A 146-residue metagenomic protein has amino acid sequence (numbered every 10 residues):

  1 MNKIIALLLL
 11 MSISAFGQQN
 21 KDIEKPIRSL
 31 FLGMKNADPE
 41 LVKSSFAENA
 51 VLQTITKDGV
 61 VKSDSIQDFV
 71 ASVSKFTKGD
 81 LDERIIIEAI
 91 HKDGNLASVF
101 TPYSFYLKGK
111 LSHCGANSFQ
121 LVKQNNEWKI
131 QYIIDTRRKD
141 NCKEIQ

Functional and structural regions predicted by a protein language model:
M1-L7, L121: Sec-dependent signal peptide recognition, specifically the positively charged N-region followed immediately by
S12-S44, D64: Short, low-complexity N-terminal intrinsically disordered segments enriched in polar/charged residues
R28, L32, F46-D58: Short, solvent-exposed secondary-structure junction/capping segments
L30, V42, A50, V99 (+1 more regions): Hydrophobic pocket/interface hotspot
F46-E48, T56, H91, T101-F105 (+1 more regions): A mature extracytoplasmic/lumenal domain signature
E48, N95-A97, N126: Beta-strand-connecting loop/turn residues
I66-K110: Surface-exposed, charged secondary-structure patches
C114-N141: Short beta-strand edge/turn micro-motifs at domain boundaries
